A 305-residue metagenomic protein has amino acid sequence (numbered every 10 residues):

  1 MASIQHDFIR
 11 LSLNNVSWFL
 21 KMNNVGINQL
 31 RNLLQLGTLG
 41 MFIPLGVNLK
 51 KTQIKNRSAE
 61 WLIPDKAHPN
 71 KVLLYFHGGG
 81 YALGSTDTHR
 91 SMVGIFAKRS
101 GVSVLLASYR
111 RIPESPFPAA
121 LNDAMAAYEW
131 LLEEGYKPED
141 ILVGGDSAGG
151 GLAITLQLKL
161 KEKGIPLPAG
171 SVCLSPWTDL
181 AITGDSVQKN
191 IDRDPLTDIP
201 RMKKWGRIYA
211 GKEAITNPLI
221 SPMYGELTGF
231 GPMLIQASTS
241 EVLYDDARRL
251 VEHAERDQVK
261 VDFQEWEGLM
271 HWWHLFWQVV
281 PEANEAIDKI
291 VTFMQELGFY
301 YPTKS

Functional and structural regions predicted by a protein language model:
M1-A67, F299-S305: A glycine/proline-hinged amphipathic helix-loop "lid/cap" segment that gates access to hydrophobic ligand pockets
N48-S305: Alpha/beta-hydrolase superfamily serine-hydrolase fold, recognizing
